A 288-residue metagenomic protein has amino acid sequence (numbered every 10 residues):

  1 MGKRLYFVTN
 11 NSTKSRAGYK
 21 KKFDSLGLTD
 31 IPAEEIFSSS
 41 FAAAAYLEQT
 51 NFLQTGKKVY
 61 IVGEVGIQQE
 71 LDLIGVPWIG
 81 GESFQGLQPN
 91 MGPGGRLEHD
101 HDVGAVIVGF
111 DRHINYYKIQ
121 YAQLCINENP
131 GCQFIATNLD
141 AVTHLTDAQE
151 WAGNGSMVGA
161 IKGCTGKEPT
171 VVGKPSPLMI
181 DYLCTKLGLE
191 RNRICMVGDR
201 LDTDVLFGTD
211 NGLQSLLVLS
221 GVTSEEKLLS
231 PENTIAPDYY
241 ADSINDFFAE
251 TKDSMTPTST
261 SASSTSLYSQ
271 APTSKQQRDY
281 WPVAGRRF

Functional and structural regions predicted by a protein language model:
M1-K3, S12-F37, F41-F288: Asp-based, Mg2+/Mn2+-dependent phosphohydrolase catalytic module
